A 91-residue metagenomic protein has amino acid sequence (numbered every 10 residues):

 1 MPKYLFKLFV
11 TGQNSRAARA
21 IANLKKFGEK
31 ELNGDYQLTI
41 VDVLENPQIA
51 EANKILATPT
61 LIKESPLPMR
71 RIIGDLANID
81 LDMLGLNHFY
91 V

Functional and structural regions predicted by a protein language model:
M1-G28: Local sequence-structure signature of Cys/Sec-based thiol-disulfide redox active-site neighborhoods
K7, Q37, L84-G85: A structural boundary/capping signal
K25-Q37: Conserved helix-turn-beta segment immediately C-terminal to the redox Cys motif in thioredoxin-like folds
G34-N46: Thiol-based oxidoreductase modules, predominantly thioredoxin-like and allied folds used for disulfide exchange
E51-A57: Thiol/disulfide oxidoreductase modules built on the thioredoxin-like
T58-R70: A short, hydrophobic beta-strand/beta-hairpin element that forms part of a small beta-sheet core
L76-V91: Ser/Thr/Gly-rich flexible loops in soluble cytosolic domains mediating phosphotransfer, phosphorylation
